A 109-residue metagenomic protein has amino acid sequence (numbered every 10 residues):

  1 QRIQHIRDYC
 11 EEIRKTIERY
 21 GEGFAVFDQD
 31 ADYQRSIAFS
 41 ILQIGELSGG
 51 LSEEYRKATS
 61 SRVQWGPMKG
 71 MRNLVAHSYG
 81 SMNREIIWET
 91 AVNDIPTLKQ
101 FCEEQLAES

Functional and structural regions predicted by a protein language model:
Q1-S109: Solvent-exposed interaction patches of small proteins and small membrane subunits
